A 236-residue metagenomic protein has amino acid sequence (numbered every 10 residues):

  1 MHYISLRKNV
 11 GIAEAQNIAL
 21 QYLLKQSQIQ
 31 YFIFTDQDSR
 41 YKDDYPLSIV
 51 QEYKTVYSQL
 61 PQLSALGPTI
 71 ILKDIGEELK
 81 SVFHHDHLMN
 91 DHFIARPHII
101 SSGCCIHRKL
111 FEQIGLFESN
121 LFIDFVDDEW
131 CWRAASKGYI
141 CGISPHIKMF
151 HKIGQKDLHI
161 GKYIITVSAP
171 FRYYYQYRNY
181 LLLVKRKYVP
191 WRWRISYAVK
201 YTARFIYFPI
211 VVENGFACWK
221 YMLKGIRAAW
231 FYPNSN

Functional and structural regions predicted by a protein language model:
L6-L24: Glycine-rich, basic loop-to-helix element that forms the pyrophosphate-binding segment of sugar-nucleotide handling
V10, D38-R40, L121: Acidic metal-phosphate-binding loop of nucleotide-sugar-dependent transferases
I29-R40: Short beta-strand-to-loop acidic/aromatic patch adjacent to the donor-nucleotide binding site
D44-E78: Conserved donor NDP-sugar-binding/catalytic core segment of glycosyltransferases
L88-I106: A recurrent flexible, glycine/aromatic-enriched loop bordering the glycosyltransferase active site that acts as
L110, I114-G115, N120-F150: A short, conserved alpha-helix in the catalytic core of glycosyltransferases
S144-I164: Active-site donor/metal-binding and catalytic loop motifs of nucleotide-sugar-dependent glycosylation enzymes
Y188-N236: Non-catalytic, C-terminal membrane-associated alpha-helical segments of glycosyltransferases
